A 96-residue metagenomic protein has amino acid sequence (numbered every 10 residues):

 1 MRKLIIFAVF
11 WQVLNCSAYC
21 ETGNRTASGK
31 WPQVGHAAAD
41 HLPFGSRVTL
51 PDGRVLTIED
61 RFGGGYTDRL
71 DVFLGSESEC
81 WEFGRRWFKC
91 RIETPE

Functional and structural regions predicted by a protein language model:
M1-K3: Positively charged n-region of N-terminal signal peptides that target proteins for export
V9-E96: Solvent-exposed, well-ordered loop and adjacent helix/strand elements within mature globular domains that form
